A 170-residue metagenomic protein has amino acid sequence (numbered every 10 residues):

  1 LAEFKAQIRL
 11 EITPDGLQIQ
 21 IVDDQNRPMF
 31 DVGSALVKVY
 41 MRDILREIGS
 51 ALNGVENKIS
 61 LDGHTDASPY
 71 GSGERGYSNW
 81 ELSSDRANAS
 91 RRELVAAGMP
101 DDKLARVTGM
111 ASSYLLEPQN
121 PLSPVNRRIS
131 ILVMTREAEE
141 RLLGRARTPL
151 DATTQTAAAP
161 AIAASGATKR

Functional and structural regions predicted by a protein language model:
L1-Q20, Q25, R141-A152: Extracytoplasmic juxtamembrane/flexible linker immediately downstream of a transmembrane helix or signal peptide
D15-L17, N57, S112: Beta-strand-connecting loop/turn residues
V22, M29-Y40, I44, V55 (+2 more regions): Periplasmic OmpA-like peptidoglycan-binding domain that tethers envelope proteins to the cell wall
A51-G54, K58: Catalytic cores of peptidoglycan-degrading enzymes
